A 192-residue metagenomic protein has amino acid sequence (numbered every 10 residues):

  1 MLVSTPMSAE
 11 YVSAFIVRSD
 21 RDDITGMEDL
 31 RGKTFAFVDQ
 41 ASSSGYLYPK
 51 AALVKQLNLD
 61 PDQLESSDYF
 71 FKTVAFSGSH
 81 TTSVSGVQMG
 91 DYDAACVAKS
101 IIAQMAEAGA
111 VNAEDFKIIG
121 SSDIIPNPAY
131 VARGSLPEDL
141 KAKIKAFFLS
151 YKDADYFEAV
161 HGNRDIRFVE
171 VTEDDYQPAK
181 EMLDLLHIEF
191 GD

Functional and structural regions predicted by a protein language model:
M1-S8, A106-I124: Short beta-strand->loop
V3-P61: A conserved helix-loop-strand patch within extracytoplasmic ligand-binding domains of the periplasmic binding
E10-F15, P126-A132: Small-molecule pocket liners
R21-D23, Q40-S44, T81-T82, S100-A103 (+2 more regions): Solvent-exposed loop/turn segments at secondary-structure junctions within structured extracellular/periplasmic domains
F35-S43, T73-V74, Q88, Y92 (+2 more regions): Second-shell loop/turn segments in exported
G45-F76, Q104-V111, L185: Ligand-binding cleft/hinge of the Venus flytrap
P49-K55, S85-A113, V160: A ligand-binding cleft/hinge motif common to bilobed small-molecule-binding domains
I125, V131-D192: An extracytoplasmic/periplasmic, membrane-proximal ligand-sensing/linker region
